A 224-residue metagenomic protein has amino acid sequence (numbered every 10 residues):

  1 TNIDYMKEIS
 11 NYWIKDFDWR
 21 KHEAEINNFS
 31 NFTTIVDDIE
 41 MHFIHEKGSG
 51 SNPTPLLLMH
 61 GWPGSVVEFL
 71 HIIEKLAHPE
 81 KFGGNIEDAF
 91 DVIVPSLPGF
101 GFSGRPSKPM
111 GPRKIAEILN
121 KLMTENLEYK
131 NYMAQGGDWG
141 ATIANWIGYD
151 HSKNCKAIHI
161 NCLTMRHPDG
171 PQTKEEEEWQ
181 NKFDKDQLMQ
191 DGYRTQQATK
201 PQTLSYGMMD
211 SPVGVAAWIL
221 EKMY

Functional and structural regions predicted by a protein language model:
I3-M208, P212-A216, K222-Y224: Catalytic cores of eukaryotic secretory-pathway lumenal/extracellular enzymes that build and remodel glycoconjugates
